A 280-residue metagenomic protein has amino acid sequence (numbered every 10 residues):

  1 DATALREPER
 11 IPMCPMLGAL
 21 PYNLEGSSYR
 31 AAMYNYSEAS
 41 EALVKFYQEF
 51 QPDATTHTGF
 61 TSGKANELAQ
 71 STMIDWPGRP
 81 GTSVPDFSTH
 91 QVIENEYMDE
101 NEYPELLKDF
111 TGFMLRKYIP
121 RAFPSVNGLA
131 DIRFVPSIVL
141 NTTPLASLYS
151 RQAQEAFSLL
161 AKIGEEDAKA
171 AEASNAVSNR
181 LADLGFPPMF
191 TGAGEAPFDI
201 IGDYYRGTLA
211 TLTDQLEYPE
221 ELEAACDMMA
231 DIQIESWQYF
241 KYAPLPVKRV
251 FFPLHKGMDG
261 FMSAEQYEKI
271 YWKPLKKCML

Functional and structural regions predicted by a protein language model:
D1-L5, A19, S27-A32, L68-I132 (+1 more regions): Domain-level signal for soluble alpha/beta catalytic cores
D1-Y36, A42, D53, P120-L280: Active-site loop segments of alpha/beta catalytic cores
A42-Q48, D86-V92, E220-A225: Short C-terminal domain-edge/linker segments immediately following a structured domain
A42-S83: Glycine-rich, N-terminal phosphate-binding loop and its surrounding beta-alpha-beta segment
H57-N66, H90-F113, I232-F240, Y271-P274: Short secondary-structure transition/capping segments
